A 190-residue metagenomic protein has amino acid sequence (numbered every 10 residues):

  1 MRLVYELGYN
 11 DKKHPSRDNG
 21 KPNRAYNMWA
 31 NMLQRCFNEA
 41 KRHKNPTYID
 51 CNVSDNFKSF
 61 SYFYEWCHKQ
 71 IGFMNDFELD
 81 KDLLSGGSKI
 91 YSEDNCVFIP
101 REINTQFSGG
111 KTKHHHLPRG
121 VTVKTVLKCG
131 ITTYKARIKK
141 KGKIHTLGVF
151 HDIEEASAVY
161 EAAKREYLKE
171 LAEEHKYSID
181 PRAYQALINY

Functional and structural regions predicted by a protein language model:
M1-P22: Charged, glycine-rich intrinsically disordered N-terminal tails and low-complexity linkers that flank
P15-P22, M28-F37, K44-T133, R137: Short, cationic Gly/His-enriched loop motifs
E39, H43, K169-E170: Short loop/turn hinge sites at secondary-structure boundaries
I49-D55, K143-E154: A short, exposed loop/beta-hairpin motif centered on an aromatic-Gly-Thr core
F63, V121, A136, F150-K164: An aromatic-rich alpha-helical recognition segment common to small helix-rich domains
I103, T112, Y167-Y190: Extended, polar beta-sheet/loop recognition surfaces of beta-rich domains that mediate binding to diverse ligands
K139-K141: Short strand-coil-strand connectors
